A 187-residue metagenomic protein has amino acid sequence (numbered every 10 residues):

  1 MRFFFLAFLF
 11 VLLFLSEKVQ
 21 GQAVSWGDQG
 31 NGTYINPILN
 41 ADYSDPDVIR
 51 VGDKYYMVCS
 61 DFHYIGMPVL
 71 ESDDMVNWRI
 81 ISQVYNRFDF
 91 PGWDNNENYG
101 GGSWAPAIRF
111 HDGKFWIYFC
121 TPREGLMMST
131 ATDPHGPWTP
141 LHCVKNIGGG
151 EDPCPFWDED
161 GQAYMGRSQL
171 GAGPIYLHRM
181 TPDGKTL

Functional and structural regions predicted by a protein language model:
M1-Q22: Bacterial Sec-dependent N-terminal signal peptides
G21-L187: Carbohydrate-active catalytic/glycan-binding domains of CAZyme proteins, especially the secreted or lumenal ectodomains
